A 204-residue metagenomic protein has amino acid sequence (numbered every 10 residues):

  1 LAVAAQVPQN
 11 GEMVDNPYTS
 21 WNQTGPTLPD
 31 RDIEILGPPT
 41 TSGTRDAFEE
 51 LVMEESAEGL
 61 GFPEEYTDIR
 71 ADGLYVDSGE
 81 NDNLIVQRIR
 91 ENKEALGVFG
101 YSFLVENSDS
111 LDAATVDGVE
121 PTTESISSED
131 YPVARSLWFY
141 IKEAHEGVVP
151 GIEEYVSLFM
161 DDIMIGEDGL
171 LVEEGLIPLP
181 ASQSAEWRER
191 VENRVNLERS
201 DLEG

Functional and structural regions predicted by a protein language model:
L1-G204: Flexible loop/hinge segments at secondary-structure junctions
